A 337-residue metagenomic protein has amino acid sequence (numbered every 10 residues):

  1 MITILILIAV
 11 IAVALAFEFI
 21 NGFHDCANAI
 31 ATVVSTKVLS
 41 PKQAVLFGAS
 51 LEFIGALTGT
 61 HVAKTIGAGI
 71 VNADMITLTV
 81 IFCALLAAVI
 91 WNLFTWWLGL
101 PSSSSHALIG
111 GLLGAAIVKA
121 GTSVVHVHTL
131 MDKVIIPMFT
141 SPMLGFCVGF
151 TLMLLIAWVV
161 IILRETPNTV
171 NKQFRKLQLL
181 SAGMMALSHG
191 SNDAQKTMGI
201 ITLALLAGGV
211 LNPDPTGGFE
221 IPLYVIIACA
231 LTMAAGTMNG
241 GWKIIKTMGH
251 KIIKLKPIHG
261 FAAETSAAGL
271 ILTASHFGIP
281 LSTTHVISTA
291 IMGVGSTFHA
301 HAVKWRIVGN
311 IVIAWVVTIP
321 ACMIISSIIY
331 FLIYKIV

Functional and structural regions predicted by a protein language model:
M1-V337: Multi-pass alpha-helical transmembrane bundle typical of ion/small-solute transporters and intramembrane aspartyl
